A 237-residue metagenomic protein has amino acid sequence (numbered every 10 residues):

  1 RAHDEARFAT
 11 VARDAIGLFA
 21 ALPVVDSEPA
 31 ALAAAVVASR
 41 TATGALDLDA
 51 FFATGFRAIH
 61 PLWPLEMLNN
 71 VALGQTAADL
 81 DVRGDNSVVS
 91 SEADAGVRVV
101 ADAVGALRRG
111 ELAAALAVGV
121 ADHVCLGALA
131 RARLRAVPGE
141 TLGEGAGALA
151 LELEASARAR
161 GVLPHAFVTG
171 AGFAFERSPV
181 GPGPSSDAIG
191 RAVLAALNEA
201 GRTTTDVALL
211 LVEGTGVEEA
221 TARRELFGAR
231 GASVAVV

Functional and structural regions predicted by a protein language model:
R1-L80, T204-F227: Conserved beta-ketoacyl condensing-enzyme motif
R1-R7, N69-V82, N86-V118, L142-V162: Active-site-proximal alpha-helical scaffold in enzymes
V11-R13, R57, W63-L68, S87-A95 (+2 more regions): Active-site nucleophile and cofactor-binding loops and adjacent substrate-binding regions of central metabolic enzymes
D26-P29, A95-R98, H123-G127, R177: Short, well-ordered, mixed-charge alpha-helical segments that flank or form enzyme active sites
A38-R57, A101, G105-R108, V120-R160: Glycine-/small-residue-rich "gating" segment that lines the acyl/pantetheine channel and substrate pocket
F52-A58, D81-G84, G170-P179: Gly-rich Lys/Arg/Thr-decorated short loops/hinges at beta-loop-alpha junctions or inter-strand turns that position
E111-T141, A171-P184, L211-A220, G231-V237: Acyl-CoA/ACP chain-elongation machinery
A136-L209: Condensing-enzyme catalytic core mediating Claisen C-C bond formation in acyl metabolism
